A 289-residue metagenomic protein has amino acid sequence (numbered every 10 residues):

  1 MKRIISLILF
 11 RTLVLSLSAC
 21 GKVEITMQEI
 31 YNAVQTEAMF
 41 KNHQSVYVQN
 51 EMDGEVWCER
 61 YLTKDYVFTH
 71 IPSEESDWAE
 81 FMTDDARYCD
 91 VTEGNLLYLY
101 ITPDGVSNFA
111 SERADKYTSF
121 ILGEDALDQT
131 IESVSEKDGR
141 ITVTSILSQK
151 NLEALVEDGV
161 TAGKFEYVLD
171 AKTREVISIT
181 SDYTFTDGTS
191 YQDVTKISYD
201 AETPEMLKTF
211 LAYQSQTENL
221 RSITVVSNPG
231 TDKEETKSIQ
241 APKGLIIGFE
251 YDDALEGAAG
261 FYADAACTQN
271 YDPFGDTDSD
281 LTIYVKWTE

Functional and structural regions predicted by a protein language model:
M1-I4: Positively charged n-region of N-terminal signal peptides that target proteins for export
I8-S16: Bacterial N-terminal signal peptides
L15-K64, T203, K208-N219: N-terminal leader/targeting segments and the immediate start of mature chains
E55-F120: An acidic-aromatic
C58-Y61, G163-L169, D193-Y199: Hydrophobic/aromatic beta-strand elements that line small-molecule binding cavities or substrate pockets in beta-rich
V91-G159: Flexible, processing/modification-adjacent segments and terminal tails in exported/periplasmic/extracellular proteins
T173-N219: Non-transmembrane domains of secretory- and envelope-associated proteins
E218-E289: Secondary-structure capping and domain/repeat boundary segments
